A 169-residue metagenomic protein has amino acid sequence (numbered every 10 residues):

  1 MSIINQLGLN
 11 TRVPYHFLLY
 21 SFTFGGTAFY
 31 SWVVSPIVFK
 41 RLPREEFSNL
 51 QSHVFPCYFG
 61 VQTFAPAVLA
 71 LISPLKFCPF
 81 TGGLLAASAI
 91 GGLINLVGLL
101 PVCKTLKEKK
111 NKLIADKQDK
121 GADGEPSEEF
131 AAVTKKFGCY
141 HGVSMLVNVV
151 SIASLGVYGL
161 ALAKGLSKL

Functional and structural regions predicted by a protein language model:
S2-C78, T105-I114, L169: Interfacial loop at the N-terminal end of multi-pass membrane proteins
Y15-L18, F22-G25, V61-L71, G83 (+3 more regions): Lipid-exposed faces of alpha-helical membrane segments in multi-pass integral membrane proteins
F29, V33, I94, G98-P101 (+1 more regions): Transmembrane alpha-helix boundary/anchor motif
F39, P43, V102-K136: Juxtamembrane membrane-interface segments of multi-pass membrane proteins
F77-K112: Conserved, surface-exposed functional patches that form binding/active-site neighborhoods
K110, K117, S144, S151-S154: Leucine-rich amphipathic alpha-helices with coiled-coil/heptad-repeat character
F130-S151: Individual transmembrane alpha-helices with interfacial aromatic-anchor signatures
Y158-L169: Juxtamembrane boundary at the C-terminal end of a transmembrane helix
